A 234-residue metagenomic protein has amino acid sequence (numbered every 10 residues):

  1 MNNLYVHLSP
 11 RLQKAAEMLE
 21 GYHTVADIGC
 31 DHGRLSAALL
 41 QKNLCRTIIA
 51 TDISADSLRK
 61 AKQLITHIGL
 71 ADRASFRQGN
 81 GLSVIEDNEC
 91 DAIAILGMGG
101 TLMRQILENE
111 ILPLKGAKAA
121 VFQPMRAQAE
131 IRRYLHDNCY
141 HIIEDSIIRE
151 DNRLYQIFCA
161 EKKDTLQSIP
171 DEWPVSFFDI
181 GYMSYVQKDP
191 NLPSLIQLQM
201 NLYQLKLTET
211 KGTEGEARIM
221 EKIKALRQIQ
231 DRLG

Functional and structural regions predicted by a protein language model:
N2-P10, T101-G234: Class I S-adenosyl-L-methionine
V6-Y22: Conserved alpha-helix/loop element of class I SAM-dependent methyltransferases that forms part of the SAM/SAH-binding
Y22-D31: Conserved class I S-adenosyl-L-methionine
G33, A37: Glycine-rich SAM-binding Motif I of class I
T47-D52: Conserved SAM-binding motif I beta-strand of class I
S54-D56: Conserved SAM/SAH-binding beta-strand->alpha-helix loop
R59-N88: S-adenosyl-L-methionine
E89-G97: Short SAM/SAH-binding signature in class I
